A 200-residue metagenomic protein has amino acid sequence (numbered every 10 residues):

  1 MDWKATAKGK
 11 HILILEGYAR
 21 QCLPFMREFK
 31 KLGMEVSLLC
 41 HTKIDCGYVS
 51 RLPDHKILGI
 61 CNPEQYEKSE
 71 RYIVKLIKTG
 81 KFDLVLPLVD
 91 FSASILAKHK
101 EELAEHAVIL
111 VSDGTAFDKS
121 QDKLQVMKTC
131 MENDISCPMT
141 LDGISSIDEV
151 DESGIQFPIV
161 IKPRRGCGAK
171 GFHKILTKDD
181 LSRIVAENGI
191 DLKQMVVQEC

Functional and structural regions predicted by a protein language model:
M1-S112: ATP-binding N-terminal substructure of ATP-dependent carboxylate-amine bond-forming enzymes
V36-S37, C137-P138, M195: Hydrophobic anchor at the start of a short beta-strand that flanks the dinucleotide cofactor-binding loop
K56-E64, T140-I144, I175-L176: Short acidic-hydrophobic, aromatic-tinged amphipathic segments that line or gate anion-handling sites
L76-F82, G154-I155, I190-D191: Glycine-rich phosphate-binding loop signature in dinucleotide/nucleotide-binding domains
T115-S136: Glycine-/Pro-rich loop/turn segments that contact NAD(P) or position catalytic residues in Rossmann-like domains
P138-T140, P158-V185: Glycine-rich phosphate-binding loop of ATP-grasp-fold ATP-dependent ligases
L176-C200: Phosphate-binding site of ATP-dependent enzymes
